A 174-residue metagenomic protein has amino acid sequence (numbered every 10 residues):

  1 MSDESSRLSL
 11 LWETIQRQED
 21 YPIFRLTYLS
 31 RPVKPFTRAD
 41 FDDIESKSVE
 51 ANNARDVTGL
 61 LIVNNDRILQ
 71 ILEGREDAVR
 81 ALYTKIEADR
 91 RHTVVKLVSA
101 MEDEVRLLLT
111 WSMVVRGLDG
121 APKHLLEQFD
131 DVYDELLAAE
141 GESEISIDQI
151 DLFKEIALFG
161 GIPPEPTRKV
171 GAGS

Functional and structural regions predicted by a protein language model:
S2-S174: Charge-rich, low-complexity N-terminal segments
